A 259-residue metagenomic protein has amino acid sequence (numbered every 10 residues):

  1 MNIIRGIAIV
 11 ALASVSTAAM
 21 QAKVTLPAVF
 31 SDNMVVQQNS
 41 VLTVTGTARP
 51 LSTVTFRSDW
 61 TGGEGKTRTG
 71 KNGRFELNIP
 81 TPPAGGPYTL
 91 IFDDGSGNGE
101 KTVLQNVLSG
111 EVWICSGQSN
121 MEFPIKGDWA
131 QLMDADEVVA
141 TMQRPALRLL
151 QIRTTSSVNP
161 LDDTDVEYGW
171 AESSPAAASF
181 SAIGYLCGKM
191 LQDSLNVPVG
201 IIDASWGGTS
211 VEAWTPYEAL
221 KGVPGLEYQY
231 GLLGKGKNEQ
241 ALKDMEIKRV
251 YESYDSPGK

Functional and structural regions predicted by a protein language model:
M1-G6: Positively charged n-region of N-terminal signal peptides that target proteins for export
I7-S16: Bacterial N-terminal signal peptides
A18-A22: Boundary at the C-terminal end of the N-terminal hydrophobic targeting segment
K23-K259: Cell-envelope and extracellular/periplasmic
